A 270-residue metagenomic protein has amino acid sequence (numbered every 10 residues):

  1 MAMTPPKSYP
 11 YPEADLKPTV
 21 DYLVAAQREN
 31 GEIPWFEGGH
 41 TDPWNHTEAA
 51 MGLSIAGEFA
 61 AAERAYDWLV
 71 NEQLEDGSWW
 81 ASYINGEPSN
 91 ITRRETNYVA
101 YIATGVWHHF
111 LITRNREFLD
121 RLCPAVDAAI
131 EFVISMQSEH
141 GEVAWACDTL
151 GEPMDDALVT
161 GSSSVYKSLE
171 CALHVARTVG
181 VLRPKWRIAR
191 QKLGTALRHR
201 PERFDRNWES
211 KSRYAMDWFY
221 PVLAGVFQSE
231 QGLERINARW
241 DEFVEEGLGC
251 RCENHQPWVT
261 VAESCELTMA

Functional and structural regions predicted by a protein language model:
A2-H40, E63-V99, C123, A128-D156 (+1 more regions): Extended glycan-interaction surfaces of carbohydrate-active proteins
A2-Y9, T47-A61, Y101-F118, S164-V181 (+2 more regions): Well-ordered alpha-helical scaffold segments within catalytic/enzyme domains
Y11, N90, N97, E117 (+3 more regions): Residues within HEAT/ARM-like alpha-solenoid scaffolds
H40-S54, M154-A157: Alpha-helical scaffold segments that form or flank carboxylate-/histidine-based iron centers
V159-F204: Active-site neighborhood of glycoside hydrolase catalytic domains
